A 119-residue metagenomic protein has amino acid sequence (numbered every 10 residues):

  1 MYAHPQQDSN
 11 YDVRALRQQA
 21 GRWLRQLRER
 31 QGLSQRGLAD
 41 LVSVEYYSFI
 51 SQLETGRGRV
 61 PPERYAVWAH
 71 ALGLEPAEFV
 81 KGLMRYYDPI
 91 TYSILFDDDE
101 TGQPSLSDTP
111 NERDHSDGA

Functional and structural regions predicted by a protein language model:
Y2-R30: A short, Lys/Arg-rich alpha-helix, primarily the initiator
P5-Q6, H70, V80-A119: Short, charged recognition helix plus adjacent turn of helix-turn-helix-like nucleic-acid-binding domains
W23, S34, P61-R64, E75: Residues that mark the N-terminal boundary/hinge immediately upstream of a DNA-recognition element
R30-Q52: Short alpha-helical DNA-recognition segment
S48-Q52, E63, K81: Base-recognition residues in the alpha-helical recognition helix of bacterial helix-turn-helix
G56-A71: Short, basic-rich loop-to-helix N-cap that marks the start of a DNA-contacting helix
